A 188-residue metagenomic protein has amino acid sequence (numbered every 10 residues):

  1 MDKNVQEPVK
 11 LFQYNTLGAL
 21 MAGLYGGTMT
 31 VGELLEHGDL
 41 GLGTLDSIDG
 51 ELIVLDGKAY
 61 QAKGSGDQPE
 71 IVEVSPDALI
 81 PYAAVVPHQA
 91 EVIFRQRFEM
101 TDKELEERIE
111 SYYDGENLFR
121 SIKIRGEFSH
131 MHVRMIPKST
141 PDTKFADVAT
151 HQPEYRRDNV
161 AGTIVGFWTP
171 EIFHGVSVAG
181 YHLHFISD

Functional and structural regions predicted by a protein language model:
D2-Y14: Hydrophobic, proline/glycine-rich low-complexity stretches
Q13, G38-L40, F145: Charge-biased, low-complexity intrinsically disordered regions
L17-P81: N-terminal low-complexity or amphipathic/hydrophobic leaders
E36-D39, T150, G166-E171: Glycine-rich, charged/polar anion/phosphate-binding loops that engage phosphate groups from diverse ligands
A62-E110: A glycine-rich, hydrophobic loop/mini-helix early in the fold
K103-V165, H174-V176: Long, positively charged binding patches that form subdomain-scale interaction surfaces for polyanionic ligands
I172-F173, L183: Small-residue-enriched, tightly packed secondary-structure blocks
V178-I186: Histidine-centered divalent-metal-coordination microenvironment in nucleic-acid enzymes
